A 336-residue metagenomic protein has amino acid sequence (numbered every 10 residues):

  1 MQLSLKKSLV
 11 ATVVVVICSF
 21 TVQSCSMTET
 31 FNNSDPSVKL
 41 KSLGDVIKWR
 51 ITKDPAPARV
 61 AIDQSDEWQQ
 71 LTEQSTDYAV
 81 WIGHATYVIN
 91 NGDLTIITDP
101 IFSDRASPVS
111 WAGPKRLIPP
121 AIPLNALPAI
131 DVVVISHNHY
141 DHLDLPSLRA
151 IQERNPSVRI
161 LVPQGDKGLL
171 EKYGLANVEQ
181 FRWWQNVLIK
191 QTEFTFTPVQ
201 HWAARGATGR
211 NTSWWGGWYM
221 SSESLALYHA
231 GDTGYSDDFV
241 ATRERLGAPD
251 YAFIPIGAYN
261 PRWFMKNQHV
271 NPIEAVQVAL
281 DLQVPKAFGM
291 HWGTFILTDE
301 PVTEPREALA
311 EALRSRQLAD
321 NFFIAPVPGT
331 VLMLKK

Functional and structural regions predicted by a protein language model:
Q2-V10: Bacterial N-terminal signal peptides that target proteins for export
T12, S19-K115, P120-A126, S221-H229 (+1 more regions): Metallo-beta-lactamase
S26-S34, V132, H139, R159-L161 (+3 more regions): Cap/insert and terminal regions of metallo-dependent hydrolase folds
D54-Q74, P163-L225, A308-K335: Metallo-beta-lactamase
Y78-V80, A112-P120, H142, G209 (+2 more regions): Short gly/ser/thr-rich secondary-structure transition/capping motifs
V88-N90, L188-D250, K266, V270-E274: Catalytic core of the metallo-beta-lactamase
A112-V162, N177, G247-F253: Active-site metal-binding motif and surrounding structural segment of the metallo-beta-lactamase
P146-I151, Y173-G174, D238-T242: A short acidic, amphipathic alpha-helical/loop segment
